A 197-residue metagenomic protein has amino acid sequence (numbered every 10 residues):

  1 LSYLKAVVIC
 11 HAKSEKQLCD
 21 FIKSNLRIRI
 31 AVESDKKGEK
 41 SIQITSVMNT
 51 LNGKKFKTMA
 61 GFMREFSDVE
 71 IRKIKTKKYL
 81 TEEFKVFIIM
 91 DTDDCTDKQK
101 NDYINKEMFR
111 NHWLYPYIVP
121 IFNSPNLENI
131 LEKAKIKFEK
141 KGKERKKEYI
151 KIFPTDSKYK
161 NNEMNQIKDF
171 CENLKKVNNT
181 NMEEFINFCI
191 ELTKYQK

Functional and structural regions predicted by a protein language model:
L1-K5, K16-D35, S41-K197: C-terminal accessory helical subdomains adjacent to catalytic cores in phosphodiester- and nucleotide-handling enzymes
V7-H11: Short hydrophobic beta-strand that contains or immediately precedes a catalytic carboxylate
